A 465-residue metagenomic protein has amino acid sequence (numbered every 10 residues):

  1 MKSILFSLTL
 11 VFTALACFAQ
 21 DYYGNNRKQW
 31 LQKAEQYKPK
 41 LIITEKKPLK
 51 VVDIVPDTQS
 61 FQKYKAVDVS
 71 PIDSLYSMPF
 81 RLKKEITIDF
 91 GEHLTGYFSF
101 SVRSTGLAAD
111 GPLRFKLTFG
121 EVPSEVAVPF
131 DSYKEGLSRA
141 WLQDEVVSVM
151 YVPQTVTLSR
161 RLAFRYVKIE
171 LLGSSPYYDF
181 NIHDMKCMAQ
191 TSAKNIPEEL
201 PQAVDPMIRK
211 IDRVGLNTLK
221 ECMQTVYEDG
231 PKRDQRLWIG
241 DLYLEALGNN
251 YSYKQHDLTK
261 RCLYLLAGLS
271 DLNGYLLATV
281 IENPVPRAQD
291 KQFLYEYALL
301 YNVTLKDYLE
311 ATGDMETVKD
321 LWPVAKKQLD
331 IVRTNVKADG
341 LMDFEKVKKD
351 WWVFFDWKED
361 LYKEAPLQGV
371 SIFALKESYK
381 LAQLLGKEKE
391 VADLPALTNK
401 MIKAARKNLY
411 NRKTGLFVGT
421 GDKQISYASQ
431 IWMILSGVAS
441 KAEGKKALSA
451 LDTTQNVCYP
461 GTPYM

Functional and structural regions predicted by a protein language model:
M1-D21: Bacterial Sec-dependent N-terminal signal peptides
L8, F12, S124, T155 (+8 more regions): A broad, structure-centric signal for solvent-exposed, well-ordered loop/edge residues that line or flank functional
A14-A16, T218, S252, L269: Generic N-terminal helix/loop capping motif
C17, V122-S124, D314, K441: Alpha-helix N-cap recognition
Q20-D229, D241, A278-E282: Extracellular/oxidizing-compartment recognition motifs
W238-Y253, D257-M465: Active-site core of glycosidic bond-cleaving carbohydrate-active enzymes
